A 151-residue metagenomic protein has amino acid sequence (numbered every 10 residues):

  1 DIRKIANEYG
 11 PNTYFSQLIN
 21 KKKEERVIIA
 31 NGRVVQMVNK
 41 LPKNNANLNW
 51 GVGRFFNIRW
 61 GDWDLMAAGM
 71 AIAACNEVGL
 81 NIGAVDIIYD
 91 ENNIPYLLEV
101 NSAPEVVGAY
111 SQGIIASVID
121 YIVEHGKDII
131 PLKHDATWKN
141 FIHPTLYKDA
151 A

Functional and structural regions predicted by a protein language model:
D1-E25, N31-R33, G61, L65-G69 (+1 more regions): Active-site nucleotide/adenylate-binding loops and adjacent lid/helix of ATP-dependent enzymes
S16, R26, L80-N92: A short glycine-rich, hydrophobically flanked beta-strand micro-motif that places a catalytic Asp/Glu for divalent metal
K23-N45, Y96: Conserved active-site beta-strand-loop modules that form the wall/rim of enzyme catalytic pockets and either contain
A46-G51, V107-S111: A short, polar/proline- and glycine-enriched secondary-structure boundary/capping micro-motif
W50-W63: Short histidine-centered catalytic/ligand-binding loop motif
D62, N76, L80, Y89-A151: C-terminal active-site "lid" helix and adjoining low-complexity regulatory extension at the edge of ATP-using catalytic
A71-C75: Flavin-binding catalytic cores
